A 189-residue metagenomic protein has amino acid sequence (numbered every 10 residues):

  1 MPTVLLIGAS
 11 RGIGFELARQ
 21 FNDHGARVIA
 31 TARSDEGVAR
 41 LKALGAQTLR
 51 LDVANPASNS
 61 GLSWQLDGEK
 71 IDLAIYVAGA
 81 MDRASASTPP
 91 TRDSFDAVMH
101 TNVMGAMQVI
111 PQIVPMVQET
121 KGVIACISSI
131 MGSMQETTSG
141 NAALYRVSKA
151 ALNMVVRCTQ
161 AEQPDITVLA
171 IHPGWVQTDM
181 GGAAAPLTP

Functional and structural regions predicted by a protein language model:
V4-G8: Conserved N-terminal Rossmann-fold NAD(P)-binding element of oxidoreductases
S10-Q20: N-terminal Rossmann NAD(P)H-binding glycine-rich loop of SDR-like oxidoreductase domains
H24-A39: Conserved glycine-rich Rossmann-like NAD(P)H-binding loop of the short-chain dehydrogenase/reductase
A43-A57: Rossmann-fold cofactor-recognition segment
A54-E69: Conserved Rossmann-fold cofactor-binding substructure of NAD(P)-dependent oxidoreductases
A80, A84-M99, M107, K121-A161 (+1 more regions): Catalytic loop of short-chain dehydrogenase/reductase
A170-T178, G182-P189: C-terminal helical subdomain
